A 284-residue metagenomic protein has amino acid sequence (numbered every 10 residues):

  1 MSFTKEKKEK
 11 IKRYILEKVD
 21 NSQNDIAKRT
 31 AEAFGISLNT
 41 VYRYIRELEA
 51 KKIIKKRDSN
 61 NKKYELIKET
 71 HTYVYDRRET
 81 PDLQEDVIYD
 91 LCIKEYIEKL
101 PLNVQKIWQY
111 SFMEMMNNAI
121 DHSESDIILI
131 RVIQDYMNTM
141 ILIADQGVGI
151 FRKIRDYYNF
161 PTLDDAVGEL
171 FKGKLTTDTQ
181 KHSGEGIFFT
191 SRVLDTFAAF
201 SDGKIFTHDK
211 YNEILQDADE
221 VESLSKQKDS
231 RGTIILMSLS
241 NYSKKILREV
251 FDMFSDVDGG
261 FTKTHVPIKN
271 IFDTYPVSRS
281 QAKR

Functional and structural regions predicted by a protein language model:
M1, M113-M116, M137-M140, M237 (+1 more regions): Detector for methionine-enriched segments
M1-M113, H122-I127, E249-R284: Bergerat-fold GHKL ATPase/HATPase_c domain
A27, M116, I187: Generic structural marker for isolated residues within well-ordered, non-membrane alpha-helices of soluble domains
N60-V74, A119-K245: Conserved beta-strand-loop-beta-strand hairpin that lines the nucleotide-binding pocket of ATP/GTP-utilizing enzymes
Q109, M113-N117, T190-S191: Short, hydrophobic, well-ordered secondary-structure elements
